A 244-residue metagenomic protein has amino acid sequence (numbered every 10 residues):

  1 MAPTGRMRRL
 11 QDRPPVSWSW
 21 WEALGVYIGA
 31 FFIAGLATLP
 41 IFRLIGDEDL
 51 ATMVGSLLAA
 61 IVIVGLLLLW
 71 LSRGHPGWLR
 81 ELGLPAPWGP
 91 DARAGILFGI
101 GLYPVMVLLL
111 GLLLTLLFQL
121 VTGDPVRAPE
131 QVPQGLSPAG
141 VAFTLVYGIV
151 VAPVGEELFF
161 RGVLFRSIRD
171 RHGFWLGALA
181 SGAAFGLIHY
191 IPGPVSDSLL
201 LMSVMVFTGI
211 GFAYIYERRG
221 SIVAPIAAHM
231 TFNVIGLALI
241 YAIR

Functional and structural regions predicted by a protein language model:
M1-I100, P104-Q119, V234-R244: N-terminal, membrane-interfacial amphipathic/helix-forming hydrophobic leader that caps and precedes the first
R13-W21, G25, D47-L58, P85 (+9 more regions): Structural motif marking the loop-to-transmembrane transition
V26-I33, P125, I149, F160 (+1 more regions): Membrane-associated alpha-helix detector
I45-G46, V121-V126, P192-L200: Short helix-coil transition/hinge motifs at the ends and kinks of transmembrane helices, capturing the brief
E48-L50, A60-V62, G123-E130, S203-V204: A short linear-motif detector with a strong N-terminal bias
E81-G83, Q131, G135, A184: Residue-level preference for alpha-helix termini and adjacent loops
M106-L108, S137-R244: Transmembrane helix-loop-helix hairpins at the membrane interface of multi-pass integral membrane proteins
F118-P138: Membrane-interface interhelical connector segments
